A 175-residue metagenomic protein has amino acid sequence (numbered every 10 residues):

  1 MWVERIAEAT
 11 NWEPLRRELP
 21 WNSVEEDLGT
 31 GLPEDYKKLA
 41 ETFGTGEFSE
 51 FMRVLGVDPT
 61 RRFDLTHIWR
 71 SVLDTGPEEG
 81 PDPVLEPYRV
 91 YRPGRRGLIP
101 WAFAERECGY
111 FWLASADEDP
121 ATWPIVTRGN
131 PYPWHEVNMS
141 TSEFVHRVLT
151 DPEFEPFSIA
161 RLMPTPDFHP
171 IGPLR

Functional and structural regions predicted by a protein language model:
M1-C108, P170-R175: A surface-exposed partner-binding patch
E13-P14, D117-P120: Helix-boundary capping/turn motifs
E107, D119, T150: Short loop/turn segments at secondary-structure transitions that flank enzyme active sites
G109-F111, A121-T122, W134-E136: Short helix/loop capping segments that flank catalytic or ligand/cofactor-binding pockets
F111-E118, V126: Low-complexity, glycine/alanine/valine/leucine- and proline-rich hydrophobic stretches
T127-P133: Short, solvent-exposed aromatic-acidic interface loops
P133-E155: Compact, glycine/acidic-enriched structural inserts
R147-R175: Acidic, proline/glycine-rich low-complexity IDRs
